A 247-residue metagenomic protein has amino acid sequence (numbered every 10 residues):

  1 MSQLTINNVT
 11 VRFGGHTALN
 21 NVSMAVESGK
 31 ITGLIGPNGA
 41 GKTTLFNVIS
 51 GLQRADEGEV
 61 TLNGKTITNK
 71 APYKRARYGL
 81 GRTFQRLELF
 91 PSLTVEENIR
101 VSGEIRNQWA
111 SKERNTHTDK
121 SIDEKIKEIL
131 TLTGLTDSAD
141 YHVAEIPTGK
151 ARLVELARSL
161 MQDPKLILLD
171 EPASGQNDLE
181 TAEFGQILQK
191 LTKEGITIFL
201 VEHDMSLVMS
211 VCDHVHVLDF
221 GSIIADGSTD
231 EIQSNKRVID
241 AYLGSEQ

Functional and structural regions predicted by a protein language model:
S2-Q247: Glycine-rich phosphate-binding loops of nucleotide-dependent enzymes
